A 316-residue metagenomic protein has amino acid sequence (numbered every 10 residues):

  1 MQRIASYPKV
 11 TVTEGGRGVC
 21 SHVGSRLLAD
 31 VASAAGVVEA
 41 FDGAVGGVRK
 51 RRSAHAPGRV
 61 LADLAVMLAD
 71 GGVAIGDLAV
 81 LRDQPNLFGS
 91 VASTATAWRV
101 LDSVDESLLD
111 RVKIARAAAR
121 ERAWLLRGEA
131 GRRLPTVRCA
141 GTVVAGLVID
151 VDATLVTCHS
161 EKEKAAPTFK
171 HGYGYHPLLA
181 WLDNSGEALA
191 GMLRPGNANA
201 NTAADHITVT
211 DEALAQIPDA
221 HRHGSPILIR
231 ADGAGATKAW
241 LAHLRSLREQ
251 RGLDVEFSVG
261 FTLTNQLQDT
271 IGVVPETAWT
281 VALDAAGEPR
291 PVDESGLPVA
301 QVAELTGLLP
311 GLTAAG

Functional and structural regions predicted by a protein language model:
M1-G172, L179-N199, A204-R222, Q250: Dynamic "connector" segments at or just before major functional cores
M1-S6, V10, D254-T262, Q266-G316: An anionic, glycine-rich sequence signature occurring as long contiguous blocks
L147, G224-I227, V255: Residue-level recognition of the N-termini of beta-strands and the immediately preceding loop/turn
D152, P226-A236: Acidic/histidine-rich, metal-coordinating catalytic segments
S160, T237-H243, L267-V273: A short acidic (Asp/Glu
E163-P167, H243-R248, G272-A278: Short secondary-structure boundary/capping segments
K170-G174, D211, L247-Q266: Acidic, His- and aromatic-enriched active-site or binding-groove loops in soluble protein domains that engage sugars
A220-R222, K238-A242, E249-G252, G311-G316: Acidic/histidine-rich catalytic cores and adjacent linkers of DNA breakage/strand-transfer/modification proteins
